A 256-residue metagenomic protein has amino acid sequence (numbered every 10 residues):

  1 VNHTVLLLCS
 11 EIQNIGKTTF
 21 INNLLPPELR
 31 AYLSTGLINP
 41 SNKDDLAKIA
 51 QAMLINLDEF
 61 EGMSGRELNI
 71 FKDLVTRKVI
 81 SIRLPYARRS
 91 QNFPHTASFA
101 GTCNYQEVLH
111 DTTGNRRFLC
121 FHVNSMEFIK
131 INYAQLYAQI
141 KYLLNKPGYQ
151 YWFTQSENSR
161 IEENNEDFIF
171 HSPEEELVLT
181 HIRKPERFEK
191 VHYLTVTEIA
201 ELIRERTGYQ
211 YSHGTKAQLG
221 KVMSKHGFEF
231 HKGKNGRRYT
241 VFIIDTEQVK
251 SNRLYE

Functional and structural regions predicted by a protein language model:
V1-A50: P-loop NTPase catalytic core of nucleic-acid-dependent motor ATPases
D45-A50, L84-T102: AAA+/SF3 P-loop NTPase mechanochemical coupling elements
Q51-M53, H95-S98, T113-L119: Short glycine-/polar-rich loops that comprise or flank the Walker A/P-loop and associated switch/sensor motifs
M53-T76, L109-G114: Conserved AAA+/SF3 P-loop NTPase catalytic/coupling segment centered on the Walker-B
L68-Q91: Conserved catalytic/switch belt of AAA+ P-loop NTPases
L109-E127: A short helix-turn-beta junction within AAA+ P-loop NTPase domains corresponding to the substrate/partner-engaging
S125-I131, A138, V191-E256: Positively charged interface segments
P147-K190: Conserved alpha/beta core segments of nucleic-acid transaction machinery
